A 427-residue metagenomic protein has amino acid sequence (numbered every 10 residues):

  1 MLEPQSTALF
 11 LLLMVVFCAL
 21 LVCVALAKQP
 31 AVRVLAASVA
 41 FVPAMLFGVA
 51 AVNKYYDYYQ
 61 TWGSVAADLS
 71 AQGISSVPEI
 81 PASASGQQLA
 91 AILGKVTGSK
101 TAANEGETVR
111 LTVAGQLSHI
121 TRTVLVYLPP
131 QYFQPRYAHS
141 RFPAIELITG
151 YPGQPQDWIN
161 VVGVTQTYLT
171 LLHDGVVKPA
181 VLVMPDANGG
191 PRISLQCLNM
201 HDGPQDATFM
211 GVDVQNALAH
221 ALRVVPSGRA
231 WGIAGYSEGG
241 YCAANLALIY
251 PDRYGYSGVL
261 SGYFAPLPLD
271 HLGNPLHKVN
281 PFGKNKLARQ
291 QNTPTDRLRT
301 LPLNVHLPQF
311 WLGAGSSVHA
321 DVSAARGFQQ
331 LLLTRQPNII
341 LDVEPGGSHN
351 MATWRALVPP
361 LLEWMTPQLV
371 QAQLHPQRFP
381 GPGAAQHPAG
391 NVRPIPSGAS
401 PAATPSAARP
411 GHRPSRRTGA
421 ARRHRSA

Functional and structural regions predicted by a protein language model:
M1-A427: Non-catalytic cap/lid and distal C-terminal segments of serine-dependent acyl enzymes
